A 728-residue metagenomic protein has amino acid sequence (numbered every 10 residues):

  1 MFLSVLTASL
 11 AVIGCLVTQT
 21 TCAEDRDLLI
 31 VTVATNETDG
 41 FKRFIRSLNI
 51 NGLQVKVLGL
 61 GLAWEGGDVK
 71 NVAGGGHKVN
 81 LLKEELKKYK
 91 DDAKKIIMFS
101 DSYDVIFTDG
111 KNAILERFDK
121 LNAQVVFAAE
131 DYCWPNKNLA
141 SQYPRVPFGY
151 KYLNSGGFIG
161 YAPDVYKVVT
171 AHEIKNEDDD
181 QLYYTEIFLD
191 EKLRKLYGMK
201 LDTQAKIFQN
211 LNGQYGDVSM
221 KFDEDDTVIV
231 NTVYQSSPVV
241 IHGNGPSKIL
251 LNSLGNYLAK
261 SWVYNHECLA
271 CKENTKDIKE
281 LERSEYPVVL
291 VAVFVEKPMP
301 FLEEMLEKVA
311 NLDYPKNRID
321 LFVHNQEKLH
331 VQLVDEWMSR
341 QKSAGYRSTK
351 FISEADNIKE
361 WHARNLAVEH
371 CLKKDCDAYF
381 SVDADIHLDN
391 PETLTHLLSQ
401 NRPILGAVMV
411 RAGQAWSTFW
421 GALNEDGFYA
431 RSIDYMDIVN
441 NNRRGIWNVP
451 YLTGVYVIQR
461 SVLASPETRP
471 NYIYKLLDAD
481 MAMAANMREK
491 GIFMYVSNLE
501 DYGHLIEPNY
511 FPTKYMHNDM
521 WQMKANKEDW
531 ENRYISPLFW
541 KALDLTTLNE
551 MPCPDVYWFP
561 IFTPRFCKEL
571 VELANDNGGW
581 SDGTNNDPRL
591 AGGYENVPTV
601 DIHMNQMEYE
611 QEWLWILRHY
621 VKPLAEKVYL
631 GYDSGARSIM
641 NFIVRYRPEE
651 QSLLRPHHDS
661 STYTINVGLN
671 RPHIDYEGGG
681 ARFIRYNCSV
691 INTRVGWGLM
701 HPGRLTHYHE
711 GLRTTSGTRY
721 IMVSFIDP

Functional and structural regions predicted by a protein language model:
Q19-N36, W262-N311: N-proximal low-complexity "stem/linker" segments adjacent to membrane-targeting elements
R43-V55, S284, M305-R318, R340-S343: Short, acidic, metal-binding catalytic loop of nucleotide-sugar glycosyltransferases
K56-K95, E327-D377: Active-site-proximal specificity loops/subdomain of glycosyltransferases
K94-Y103, D375-D389: Short beta-strand-to-loop acidic/aromatic patch adjacent to the donor-nucleotide binding site
I114-L182, E186, V368, L388-Y472: Conserved catalytic core of nucleotide-sugar-dependent glycosyltransferases
Y150-N265, M436-D519: Catalytic core and acceptor-binding pocket of nucleotide-sugar-dependent glycosyltransferases
T546-D633: Non-heme Fe(II)/2-oxoglutarate
L614, R618-P728: Catalytic core of non-heme Fe(II) oxygenases with the double-stranded beta-helix
